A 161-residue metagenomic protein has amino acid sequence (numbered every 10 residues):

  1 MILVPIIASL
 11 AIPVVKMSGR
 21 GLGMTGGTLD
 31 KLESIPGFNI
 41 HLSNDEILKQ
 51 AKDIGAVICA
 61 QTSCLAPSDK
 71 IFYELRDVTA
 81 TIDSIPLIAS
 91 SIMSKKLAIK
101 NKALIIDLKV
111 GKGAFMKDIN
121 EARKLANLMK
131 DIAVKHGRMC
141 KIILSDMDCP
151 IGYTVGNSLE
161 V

Functional and structural regions predicted by a protein language model:
M1-L48, K52, C59-Q61: A glycine-rich phosphate/pyrophosphate-binding beta-strand-loop-alpha-helix module
A11, N39-I40, E46-V161: Glycine-rich anion-binding loops and their surrounding alpha/beta cores
